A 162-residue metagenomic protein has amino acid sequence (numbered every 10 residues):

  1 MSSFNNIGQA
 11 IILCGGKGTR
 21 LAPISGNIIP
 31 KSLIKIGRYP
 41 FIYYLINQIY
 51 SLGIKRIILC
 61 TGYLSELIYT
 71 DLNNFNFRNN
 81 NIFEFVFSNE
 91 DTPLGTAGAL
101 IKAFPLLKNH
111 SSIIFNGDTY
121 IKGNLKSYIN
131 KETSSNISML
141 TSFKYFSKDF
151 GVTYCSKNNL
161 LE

Functional and structural regions predicted by a protein language model:
M1-N27: N-terminal nucleotide-binding beta1-loop-alpha1 segment
S2-I12, Y39-N116, L125-S127: Conserved N-terminal catalytic core of the sugar/cofactor nucleotidyltransferase
F4, N27, S51, L106-N109 (+4 more regions): Alpha-helix termination/capping residues and helix-transition junctions
K17, F115-T119, F143: Active-site metal-binding loops of divalent metal-dependent hydrolases
T19, K31, E66: Glycine-centered loop/turn positions within well-structured domains that cap or flank conserved ligand/cofactor-binding
N27-Y43: Short catalytic helix/loop segments, enriched in acidic residues and glycine and frequently bearing histidine
L33, E84-F87, I137-M139: Conserved beta-strand scaffold positions in the cores of enzyme catalytic domains, especially in NTP/NDP-utilizing
L72, I121-E162: Conserved core of the sugar-phosphate nucleotidyltransferase
